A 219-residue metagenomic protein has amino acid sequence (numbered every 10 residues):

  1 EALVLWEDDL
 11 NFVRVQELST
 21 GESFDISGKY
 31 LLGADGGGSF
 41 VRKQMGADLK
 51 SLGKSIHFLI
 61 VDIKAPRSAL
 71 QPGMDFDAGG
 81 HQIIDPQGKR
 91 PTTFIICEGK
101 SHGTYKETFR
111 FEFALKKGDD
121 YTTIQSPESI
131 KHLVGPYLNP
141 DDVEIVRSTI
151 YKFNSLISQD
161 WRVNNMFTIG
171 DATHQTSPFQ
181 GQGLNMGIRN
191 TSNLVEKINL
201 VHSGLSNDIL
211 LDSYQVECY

Functional and structural regions predicted by a protein language model:
E1-Y219: Core Rossmann-like FAD-binding/catalytic domain of the broad FAD-dependent monooxygenase superfamily
